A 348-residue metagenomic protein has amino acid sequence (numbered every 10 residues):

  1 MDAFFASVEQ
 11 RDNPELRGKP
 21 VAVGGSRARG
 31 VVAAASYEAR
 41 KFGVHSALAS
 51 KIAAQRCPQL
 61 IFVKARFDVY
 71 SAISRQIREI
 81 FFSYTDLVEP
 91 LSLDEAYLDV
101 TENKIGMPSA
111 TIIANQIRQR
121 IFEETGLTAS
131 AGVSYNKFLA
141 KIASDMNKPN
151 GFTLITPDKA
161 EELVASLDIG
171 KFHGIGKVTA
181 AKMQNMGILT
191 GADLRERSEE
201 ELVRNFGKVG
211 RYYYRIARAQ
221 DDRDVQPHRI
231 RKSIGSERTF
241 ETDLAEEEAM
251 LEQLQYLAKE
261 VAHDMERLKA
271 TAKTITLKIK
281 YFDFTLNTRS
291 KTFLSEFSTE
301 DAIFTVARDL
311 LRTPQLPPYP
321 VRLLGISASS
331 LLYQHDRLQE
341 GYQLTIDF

Functional and structural regions predicted by a protein language model:
M1-N205, R211, L332-F348: Gly/Gly-Pro- and Ser/Thr-rich, intrinsically disordered tail segments characteristic of DNA damage-repair and tolerance
L91-E95, S134-K137, A270-T274, Y319-L323: Short Gly/Ser/Thr- and Asp/Glu-enriched loop/turn motifs at secondary-structure junctions
K171, T179-V321, L331-F348: DNA-contacting surface of Y-family translesion DNA polymerases
